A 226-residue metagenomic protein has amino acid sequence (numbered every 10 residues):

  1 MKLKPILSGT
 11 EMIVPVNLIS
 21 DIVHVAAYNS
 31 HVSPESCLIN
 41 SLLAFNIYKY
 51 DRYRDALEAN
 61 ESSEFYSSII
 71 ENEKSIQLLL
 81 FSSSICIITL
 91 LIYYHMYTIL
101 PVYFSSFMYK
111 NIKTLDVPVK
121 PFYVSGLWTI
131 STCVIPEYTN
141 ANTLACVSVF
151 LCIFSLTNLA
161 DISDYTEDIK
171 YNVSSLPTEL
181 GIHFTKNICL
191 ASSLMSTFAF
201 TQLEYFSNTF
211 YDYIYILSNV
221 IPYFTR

Functional and structural regions predicted by a protein language model:
P5-N29, S125-I130: The first (N-terminal) embedded transmembrane alpha-helix
A27-D51, Y97-S105, A141-L159: Membrane-embedded alpha-helical segments that form the functional core of polytopic membrane enzymes, especially those
S30-E35, T89-T98, E137-T143, F200-F210: Transmembrane helix interruption/hinge and helix-loop junction motifs
L38, L42, S82-I85, L100-M108 (+7 more regions): Lipid-exposed faces of alpha-helical membrane segments in multi-pass integral membrane proteins
N40, A44-S82, I153-S196: Solvent-exposed interhelical
Y48-A56, Y109-V117, V134-T139, T157-S163 (+1 more regions): Juxtamembrane membrane-interface segments at transmembrane alpha-helix termini
S62-S68, F206-R226: Extended hydrophobic alpha-helices typical of membrane-associated regions
F65-A141, T225: Intramembrane alpha-helical segments
